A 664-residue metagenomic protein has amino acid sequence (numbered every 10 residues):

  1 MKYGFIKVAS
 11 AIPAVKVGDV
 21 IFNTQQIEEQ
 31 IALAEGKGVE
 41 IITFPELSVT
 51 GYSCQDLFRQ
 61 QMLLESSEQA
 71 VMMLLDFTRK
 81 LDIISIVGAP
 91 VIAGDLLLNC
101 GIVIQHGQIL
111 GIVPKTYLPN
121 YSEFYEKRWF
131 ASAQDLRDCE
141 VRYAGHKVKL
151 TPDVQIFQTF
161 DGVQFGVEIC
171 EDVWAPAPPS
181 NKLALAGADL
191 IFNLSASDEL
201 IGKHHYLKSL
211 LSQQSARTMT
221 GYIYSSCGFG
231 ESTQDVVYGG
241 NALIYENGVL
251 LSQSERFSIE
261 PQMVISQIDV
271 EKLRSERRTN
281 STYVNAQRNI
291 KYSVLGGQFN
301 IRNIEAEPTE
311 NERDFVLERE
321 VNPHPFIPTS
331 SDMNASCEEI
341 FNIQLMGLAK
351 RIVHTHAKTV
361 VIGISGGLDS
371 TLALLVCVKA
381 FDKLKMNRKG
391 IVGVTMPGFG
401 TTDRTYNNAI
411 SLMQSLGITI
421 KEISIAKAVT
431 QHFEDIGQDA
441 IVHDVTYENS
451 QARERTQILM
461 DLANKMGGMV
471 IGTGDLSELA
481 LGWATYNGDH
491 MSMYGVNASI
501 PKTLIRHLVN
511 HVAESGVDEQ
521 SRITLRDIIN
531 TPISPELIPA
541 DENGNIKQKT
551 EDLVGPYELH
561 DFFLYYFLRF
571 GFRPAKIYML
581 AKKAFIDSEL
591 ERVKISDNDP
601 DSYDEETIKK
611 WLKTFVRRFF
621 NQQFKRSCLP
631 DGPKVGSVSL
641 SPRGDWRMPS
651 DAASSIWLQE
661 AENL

Functional and structural regions predicted by a protein language model:
M1-V361, K379-R388, I420: Enzyme catalytic cores with a strong preference for nitrogen-chemistry domains
I6-K7, N23, D161, T218-T220 (+4 more regions): ATP/NTP-dependent adenylation/nucleotidyl-transfer catalytic domains that generate, transfer, or process NMP-activated
